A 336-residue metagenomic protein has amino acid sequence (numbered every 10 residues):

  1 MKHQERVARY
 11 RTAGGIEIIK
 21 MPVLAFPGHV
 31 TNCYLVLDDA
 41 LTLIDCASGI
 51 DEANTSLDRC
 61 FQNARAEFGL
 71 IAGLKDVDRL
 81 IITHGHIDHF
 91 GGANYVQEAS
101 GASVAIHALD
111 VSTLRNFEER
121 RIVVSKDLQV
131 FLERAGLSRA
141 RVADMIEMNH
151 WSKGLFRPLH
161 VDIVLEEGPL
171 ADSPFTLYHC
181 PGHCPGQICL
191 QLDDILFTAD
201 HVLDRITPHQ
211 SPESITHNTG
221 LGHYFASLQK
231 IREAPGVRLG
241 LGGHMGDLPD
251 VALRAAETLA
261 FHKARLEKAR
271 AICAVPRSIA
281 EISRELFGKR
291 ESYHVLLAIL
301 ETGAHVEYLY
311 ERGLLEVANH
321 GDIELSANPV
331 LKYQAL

Functional and structural regions predicted by a protein language model:
K2, E267-L336: C-terminal regulatory/interaction regions
R9-F68, C189-H201: Conserved beta-strand hairpin/beta-sheet module of binuclear metal-dependent hydrolase folds, prominently
A25-G28, A171, C180-C184, L336: A short catalytic or substrate-binding loop motif that flags glycine-/basic-rich loops and adjacent residues that bind
V36, D45, H84, V96 (+9 more regions): Divalent metal-coordination and catalytic microenvironments
T42, S48-I50, T55, W151-L155 (+2 more regions): Metallo-beta-lactamase
E52-T55, C60-E166: Active-site HxH/HxHxD metal-binding segment of metal-dependent hydrolases
G91, F175, T219, L297: Residue-level signal for the nucleotide or nucleotide-sugar donor/cofactor binding architecture
G101-I106, F197-D200, T258, H294: Short hydrophobic/aromatic-enriched beta-strand-loop microsegments
